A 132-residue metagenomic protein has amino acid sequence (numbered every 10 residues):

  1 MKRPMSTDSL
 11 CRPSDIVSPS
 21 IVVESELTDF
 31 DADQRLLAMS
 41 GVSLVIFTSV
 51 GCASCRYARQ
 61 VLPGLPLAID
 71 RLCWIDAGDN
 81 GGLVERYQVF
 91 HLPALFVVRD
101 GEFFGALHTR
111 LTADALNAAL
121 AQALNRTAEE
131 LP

Functional and structural regions predicted by a protein language model:
M1-V42, N125-P132: N-terminal leader/targeting and pre-domain segments
S25, C73, F104-A106: Structural signal for short hydrophobic segments within the conserved structured cores of catalytic domains across
A32-G64: Local sequence-structure signature of Cys/Sec-based thiol-disulfide redox active-site neighborhoods
R35, E85-Y87: Short amphipathic alpha-helix with an adjacent loop that forms part of the alpha/beta core around
F47, I69-L83: Thiol-based oxidoreductase modules, predominantly thioredoxin-like and allied folds used for disulfide exchange
A53, D79-G82, L111: Short alpha-helical
Y87-F96: Structural micro-motif
V97-P132: Non-catalytic, surface beta->alpha helical segment in thiol-disulfide oxidoreductase systems
